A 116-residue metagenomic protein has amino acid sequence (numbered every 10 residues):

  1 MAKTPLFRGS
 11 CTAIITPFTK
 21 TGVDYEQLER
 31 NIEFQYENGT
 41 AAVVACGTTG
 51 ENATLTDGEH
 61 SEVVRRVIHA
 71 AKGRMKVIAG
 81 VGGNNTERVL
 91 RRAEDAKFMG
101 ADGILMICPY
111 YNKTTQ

Functional and structural regions predicted by a protein language model:
A2-T12, T16-Q116: Active-site beta->alpha loop and helix N-cap motifs at the rims of alpha/beta catalytic domains
